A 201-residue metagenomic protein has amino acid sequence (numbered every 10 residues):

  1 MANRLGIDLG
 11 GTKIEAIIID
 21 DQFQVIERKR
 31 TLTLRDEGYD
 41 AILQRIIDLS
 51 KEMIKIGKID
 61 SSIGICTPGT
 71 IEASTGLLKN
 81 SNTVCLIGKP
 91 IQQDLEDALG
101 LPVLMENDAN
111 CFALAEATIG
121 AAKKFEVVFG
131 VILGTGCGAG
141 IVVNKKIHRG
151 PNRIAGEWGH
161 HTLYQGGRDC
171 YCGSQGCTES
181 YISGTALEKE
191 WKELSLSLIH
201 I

Functional and structural regions predicted by a protein language model:
N3-I42, L77-L78, R153-I154: Short glycine-rich, Thr/Ser-proximal phosphate-binding strand/loop in the N-terminal lobe of ATP-dependent enzymes
T12, P68-I71, G134-G136: Short glycine-rich anion-binding loops that position phosphate/pyrophosphate groups of nucleotides and phosphorylated
I14, M105-A109, L163-S197: Glycine-rich phosphate-binding loop plus the immediately following alpha-helix
D21-Q22, S74, V143-N144: Short, ordered coil/turn segments that flank beta-strands lining enzyme active or ligand-binding pockets
Y39-I47, K51, I59-I63, G69-V127: Glycine-rich phosphate-binding loop and adjoining helix at the ATP-binding site of ATP-dependent phosphoryl-transfer
K123-Y181: Glycine-rich phosphate-binding loop of actin/hexokinase-like ATP-binding domains
I199-I201: Conserved small/polar residues in nucleotide/adenosyl-binding loops
